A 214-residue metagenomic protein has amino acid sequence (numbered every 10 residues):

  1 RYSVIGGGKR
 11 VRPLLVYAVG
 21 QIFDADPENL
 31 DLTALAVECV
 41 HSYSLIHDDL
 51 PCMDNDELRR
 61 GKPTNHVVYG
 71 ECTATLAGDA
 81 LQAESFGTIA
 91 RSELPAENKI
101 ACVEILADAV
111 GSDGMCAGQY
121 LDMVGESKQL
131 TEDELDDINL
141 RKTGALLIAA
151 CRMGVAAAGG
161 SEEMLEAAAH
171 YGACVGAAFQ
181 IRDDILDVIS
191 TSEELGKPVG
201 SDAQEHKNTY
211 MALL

Functional and structural regions predicted by a protein language model:
R1-L214: Mg2+-dependent prenyl diphosphate-binding active-site environment of isoprenoid biosynthetic enzymes
